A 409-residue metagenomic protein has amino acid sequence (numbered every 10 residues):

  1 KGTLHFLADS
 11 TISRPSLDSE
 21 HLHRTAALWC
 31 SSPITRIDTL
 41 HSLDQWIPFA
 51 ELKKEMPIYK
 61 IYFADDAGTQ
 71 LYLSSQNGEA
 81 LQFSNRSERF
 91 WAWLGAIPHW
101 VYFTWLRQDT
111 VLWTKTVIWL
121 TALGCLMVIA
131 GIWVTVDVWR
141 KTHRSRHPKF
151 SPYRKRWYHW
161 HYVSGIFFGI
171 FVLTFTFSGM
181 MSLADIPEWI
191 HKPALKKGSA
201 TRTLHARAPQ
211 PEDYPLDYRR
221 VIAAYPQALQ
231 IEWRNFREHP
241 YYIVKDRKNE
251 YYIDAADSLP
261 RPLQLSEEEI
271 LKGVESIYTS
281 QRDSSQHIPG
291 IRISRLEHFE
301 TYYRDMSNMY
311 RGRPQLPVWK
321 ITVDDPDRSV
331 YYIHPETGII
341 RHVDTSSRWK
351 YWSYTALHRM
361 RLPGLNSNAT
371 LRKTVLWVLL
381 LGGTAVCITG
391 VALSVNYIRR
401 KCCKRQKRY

Functional and structural regions predicted by a protein language model:
K1-Y409: Conserved histidines in hydrophobic membrane contexts and catalytic metal-binding motifs
